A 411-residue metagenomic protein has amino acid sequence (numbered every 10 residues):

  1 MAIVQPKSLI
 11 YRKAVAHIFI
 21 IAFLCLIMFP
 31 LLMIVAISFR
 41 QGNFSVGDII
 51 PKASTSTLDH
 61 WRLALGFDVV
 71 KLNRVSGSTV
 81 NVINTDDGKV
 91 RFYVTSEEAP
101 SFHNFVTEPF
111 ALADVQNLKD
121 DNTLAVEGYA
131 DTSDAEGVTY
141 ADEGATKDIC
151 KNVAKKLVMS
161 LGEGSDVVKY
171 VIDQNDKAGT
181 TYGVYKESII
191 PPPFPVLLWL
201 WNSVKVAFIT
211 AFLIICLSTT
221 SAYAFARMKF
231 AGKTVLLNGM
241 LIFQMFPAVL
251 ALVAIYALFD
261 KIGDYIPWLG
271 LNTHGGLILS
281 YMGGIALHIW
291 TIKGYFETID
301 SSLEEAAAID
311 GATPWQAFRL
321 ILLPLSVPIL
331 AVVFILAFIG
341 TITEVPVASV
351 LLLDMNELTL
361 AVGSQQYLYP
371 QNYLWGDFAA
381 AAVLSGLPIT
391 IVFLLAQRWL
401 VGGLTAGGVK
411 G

Functional and structural regions predicted by a protein language model:
A2-I83, D148-G411: A structural signal for multi-pass alpha-helical bundles of membrane permease subunits that mediate small-molecule
V82-K177: Long intrinsically disordered, low-complexity regions that are acidic and Ser/Thr-rich
